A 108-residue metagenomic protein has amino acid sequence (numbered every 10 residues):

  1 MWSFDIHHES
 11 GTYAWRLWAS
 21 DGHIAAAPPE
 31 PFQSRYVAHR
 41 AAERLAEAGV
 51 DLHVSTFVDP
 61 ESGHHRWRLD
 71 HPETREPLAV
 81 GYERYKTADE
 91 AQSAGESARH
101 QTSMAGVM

Functional and structural regions predicted by a protein language model:
M1, L45-S55: Charged, amphipathic alpha-helical segments
M1-D5, V107-M108: Intrinsic N-terminal pre-sequences and regulatory tails
S3-A26, V58-L78: Short aromatic-glycine-(Arg/Gly/Cys) micro-motifs in beta-strand/loop hairpins
R16, A27-P28, A48, G81 (+1 more regions): Tandem-repeat architecture and repeat-register "anchor" residues
H23-R35, E76-D89: A short, exposed loop/beta-hairpin motif centered on an aromatic-Gly-Thr core
Q33-G49, K86-S103: A short, charged, amphipathic alpha-helix used as a generic interaction element across diverse proteins
V37-E43, V54-T56, H65: Intrinsic, low-complexity N-terminal interaction/targeting segments
V50, F57-S62, R66-T74, Q92-M108: Mixed-charge, Lys/Arg-enriched low-complexity segments
